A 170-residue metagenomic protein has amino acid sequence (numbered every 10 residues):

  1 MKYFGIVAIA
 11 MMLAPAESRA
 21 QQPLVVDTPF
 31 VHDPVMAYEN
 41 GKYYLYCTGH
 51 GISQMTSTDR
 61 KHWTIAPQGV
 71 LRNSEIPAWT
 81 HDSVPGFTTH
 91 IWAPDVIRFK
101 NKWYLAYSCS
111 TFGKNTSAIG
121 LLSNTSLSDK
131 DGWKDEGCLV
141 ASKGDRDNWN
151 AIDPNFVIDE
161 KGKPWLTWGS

Functional and structural regions predicted by a protein language model:
M1-Q21: Bacterial Sec-dependent N-terminal signal peptides
A20-S170: Carbohydrate-active catalytic/glycan-binding domains of CAZyme proteins, especially the secreted or lumenal ectodomains
